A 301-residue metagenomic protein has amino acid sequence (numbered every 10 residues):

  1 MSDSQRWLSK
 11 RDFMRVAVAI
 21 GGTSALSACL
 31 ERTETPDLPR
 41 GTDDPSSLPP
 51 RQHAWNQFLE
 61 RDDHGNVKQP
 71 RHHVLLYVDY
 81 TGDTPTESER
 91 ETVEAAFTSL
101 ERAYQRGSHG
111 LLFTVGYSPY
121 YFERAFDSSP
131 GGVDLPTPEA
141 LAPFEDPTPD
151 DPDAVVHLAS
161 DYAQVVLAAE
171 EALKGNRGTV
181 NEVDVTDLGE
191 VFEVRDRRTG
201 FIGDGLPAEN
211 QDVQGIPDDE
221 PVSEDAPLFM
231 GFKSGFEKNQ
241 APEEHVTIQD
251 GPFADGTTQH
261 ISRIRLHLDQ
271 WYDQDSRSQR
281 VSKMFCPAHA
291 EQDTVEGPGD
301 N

Functional and structural regions predicted by a protein language model:
S2-W7, D12, V18-G21, A25 (+1 more regions): Long, histidine/aromatic-enriched segments associated with O2/redox biology
